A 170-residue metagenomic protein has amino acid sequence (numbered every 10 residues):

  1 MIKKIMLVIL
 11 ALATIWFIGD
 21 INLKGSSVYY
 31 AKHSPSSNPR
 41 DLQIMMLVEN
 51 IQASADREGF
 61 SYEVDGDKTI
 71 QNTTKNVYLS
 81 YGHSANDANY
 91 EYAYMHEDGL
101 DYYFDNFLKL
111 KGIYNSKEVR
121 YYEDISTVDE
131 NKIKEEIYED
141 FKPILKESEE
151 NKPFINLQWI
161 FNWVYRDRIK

Functional and structural regions predicted by a protein language model:
M1, F60, D67-T69, K75-V77 (+1 more regions): Aromatic-enriched hydrophobic runs in primary sequence
M1-D20: N-terminal Sec-pathway targeting helices
I5, A11, S27, F104 (+1 more regions): Generic low-complexity, intrinsically disordered sequence content enriched in small uncharged/hydrophobic residues
I15-M95: N-terminal export/targeting and maturation segments
N89-K170: Non-cytosolic head/periplasmic domains of membrane-anchored proteins
